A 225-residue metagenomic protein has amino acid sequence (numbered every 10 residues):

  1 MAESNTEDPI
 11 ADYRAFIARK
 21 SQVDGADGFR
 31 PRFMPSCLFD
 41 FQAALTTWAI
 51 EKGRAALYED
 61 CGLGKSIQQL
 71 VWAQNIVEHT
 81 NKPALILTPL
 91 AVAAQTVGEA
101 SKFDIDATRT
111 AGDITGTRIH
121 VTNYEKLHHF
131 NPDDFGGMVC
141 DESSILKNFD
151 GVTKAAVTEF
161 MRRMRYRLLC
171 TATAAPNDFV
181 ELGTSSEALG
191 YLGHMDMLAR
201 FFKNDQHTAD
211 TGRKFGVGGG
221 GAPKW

Functional and structural regions predicted by a protein language model:
R14-Y58: Conserved pre-motif I regulatory segment
K52-W72: Walker A/P-loop
G64, L127, I145-F149, P176-N177: Catalytic P-loop NTPase motifs of RecA-like helicase/translocase cores
S66-V71, T80-K102, P176-E181: Conserved Walker A/P-loop ATP-binding site and its immediately adjacent core in helicase/helicase-like ATPase domains
N81-P83, G116, G137, K154-W225: Conserved P-loop NTPase motor "coupling/switch" region that bridges the ATPase
A91-D113, A188-G193: Conserved helix-turn-beta segment of the N-terminal RecA-like "Helicase ATP-binding" lobe in SF1/SF2 helicases
G112-G137: Conserved helix/coil segment N-terminal to the catalytic DExD/H
D141-S143: Walker B catalytic acidic pair
